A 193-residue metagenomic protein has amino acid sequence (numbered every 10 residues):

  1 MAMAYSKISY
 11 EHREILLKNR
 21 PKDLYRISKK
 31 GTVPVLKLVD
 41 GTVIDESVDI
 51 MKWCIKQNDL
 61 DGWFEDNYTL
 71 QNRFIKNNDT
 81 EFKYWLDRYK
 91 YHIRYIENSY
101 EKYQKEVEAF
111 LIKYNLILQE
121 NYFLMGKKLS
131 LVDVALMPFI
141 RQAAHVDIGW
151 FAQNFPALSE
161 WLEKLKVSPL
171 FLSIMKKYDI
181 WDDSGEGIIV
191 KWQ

Functional and structural regions predicted by a protein language model:
M1-E108, N115: GST-like domain detector, emphasizing the conserved glutathione-binding G-site in the N-terminal thioredoxin-like
H12, K127, A152, I174-M175: A generic structural-conservation signal
R20, D49, K128-L129, P156 (+1 more regions): Short capping/connector residues at structural and topological boundaries
D61, I148, D183-S184: A short hydrophobic/aromatic micro-motif that marks alpha-helical segments and, especially, helix-coil
E65-L70, S173-D182: Short, flexible loop/turn segments with low-complexity composition
L70, F74-V167: GST-like fold's C-terminal all-alpha helical module
Y178-Q193: Acidic/histidine-enriched, glycine/proline-rich intrinsically disordered or flexible terminal extensions
